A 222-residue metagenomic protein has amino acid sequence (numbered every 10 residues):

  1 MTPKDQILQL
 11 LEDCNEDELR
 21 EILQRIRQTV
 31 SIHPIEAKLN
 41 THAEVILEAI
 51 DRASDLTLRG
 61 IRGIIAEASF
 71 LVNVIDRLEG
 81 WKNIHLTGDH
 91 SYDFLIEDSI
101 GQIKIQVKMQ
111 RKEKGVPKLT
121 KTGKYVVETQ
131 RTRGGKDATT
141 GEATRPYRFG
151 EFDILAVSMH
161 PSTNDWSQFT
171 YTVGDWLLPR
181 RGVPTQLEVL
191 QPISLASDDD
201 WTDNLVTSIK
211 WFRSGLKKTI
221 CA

Functional and structural regions predicted by a protein language model:
M1-S69, N73: Interdomain/boundary linker segments immediately adjacent to catalytic/signaling cores
F70, V74, F94-I96, G101-R111: Conserved catalytic cores of phosphodiester-cleaving nucleases, focusing on short active-site segments
N73-G80, D137: Short Pro/Gly-enriched beta-strand edge/turn motifs at strand-loop
L78-H90: Short, well-structured beta-strand/strand-turn elements
H85-L86, L95-E97, R145-Y147: Short, conserved, surface-exposed binding loops centered on an aromatic residue
D89-S91, I100-Q102, F149-E151: Short connector loops at helix/strand junctions that flank enzyme active sites, especially segments positioning acidic
K108-N164: Catalytic cores of nucleic-acid endonucleases
S162, S167-A222: Non-catalytic C-terminal interaction segments of nucleic acid-processing enzymes
